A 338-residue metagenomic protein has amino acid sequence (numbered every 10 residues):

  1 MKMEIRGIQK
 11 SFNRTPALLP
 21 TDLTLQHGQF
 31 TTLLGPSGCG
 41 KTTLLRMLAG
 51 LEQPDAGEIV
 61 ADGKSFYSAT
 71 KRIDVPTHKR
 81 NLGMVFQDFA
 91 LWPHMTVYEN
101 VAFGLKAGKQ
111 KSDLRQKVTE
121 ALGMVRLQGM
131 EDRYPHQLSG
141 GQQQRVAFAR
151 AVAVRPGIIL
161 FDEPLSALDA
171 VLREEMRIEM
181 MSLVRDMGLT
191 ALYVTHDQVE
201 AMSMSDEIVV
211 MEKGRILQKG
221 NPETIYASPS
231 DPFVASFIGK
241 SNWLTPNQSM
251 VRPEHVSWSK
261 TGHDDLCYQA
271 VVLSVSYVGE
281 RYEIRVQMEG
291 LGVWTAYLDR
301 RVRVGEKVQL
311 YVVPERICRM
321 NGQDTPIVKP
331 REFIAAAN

Functional and structural regions predicted by a protein language model:
M3, L18-P20: Conserved structural motif at the start of ABC-family nucleotide-binding domains
L34-P36: The feature captures the beta-strand-to-loop junction immediately N-terminal to the Walker
A49: Helix-to-loop junction immediately C-terminal to a conserved catalytic motif
G57-A69: Conserved ABC transporter NBD signature motif
R80-G83, Q87, L91-S230: ABC ATPase nucleotide-binding domains
S249-N338: Non-catalytic connector elements of ABC transporters
